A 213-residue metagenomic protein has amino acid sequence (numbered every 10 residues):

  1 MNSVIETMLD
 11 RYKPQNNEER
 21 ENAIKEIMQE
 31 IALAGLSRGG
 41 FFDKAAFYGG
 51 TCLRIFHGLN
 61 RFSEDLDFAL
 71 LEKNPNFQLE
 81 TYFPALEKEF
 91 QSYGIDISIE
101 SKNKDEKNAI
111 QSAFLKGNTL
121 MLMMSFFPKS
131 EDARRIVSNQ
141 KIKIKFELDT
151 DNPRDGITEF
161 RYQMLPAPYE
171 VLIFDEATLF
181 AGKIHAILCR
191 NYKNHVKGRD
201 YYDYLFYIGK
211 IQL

Functional and structural regions predicted by a protein language model:
M1-A45: Helical scaffold of the NTase/Pol beta-like nucleotidyltransferase catalytic core
M28, E87-S138, I187: Conserved catalytic core of two-metal-ion nucleotidyltransferases
E30, L122-L213: Catalytic cores of NTP-dependent nucleotidyl/adenyl transfer enzymes across multiple folds
K44-C52: Short gly/ser-rich loop at a beta-strand->alpha-helix junction or flexible surface loop bordering the NTP-binding
Y48, S63, G94, K141-K145: Broad gene-expression machinery/nucleic-acid interaction feature
G50, G58-L79: Catalytic metal-binding acidic patch
R54-L59, R134-R135: Short beta-strand/turn micro-motifs at beta-sheet edges
F77-F90: Signature of the catalytic double-stranded beta-helix
